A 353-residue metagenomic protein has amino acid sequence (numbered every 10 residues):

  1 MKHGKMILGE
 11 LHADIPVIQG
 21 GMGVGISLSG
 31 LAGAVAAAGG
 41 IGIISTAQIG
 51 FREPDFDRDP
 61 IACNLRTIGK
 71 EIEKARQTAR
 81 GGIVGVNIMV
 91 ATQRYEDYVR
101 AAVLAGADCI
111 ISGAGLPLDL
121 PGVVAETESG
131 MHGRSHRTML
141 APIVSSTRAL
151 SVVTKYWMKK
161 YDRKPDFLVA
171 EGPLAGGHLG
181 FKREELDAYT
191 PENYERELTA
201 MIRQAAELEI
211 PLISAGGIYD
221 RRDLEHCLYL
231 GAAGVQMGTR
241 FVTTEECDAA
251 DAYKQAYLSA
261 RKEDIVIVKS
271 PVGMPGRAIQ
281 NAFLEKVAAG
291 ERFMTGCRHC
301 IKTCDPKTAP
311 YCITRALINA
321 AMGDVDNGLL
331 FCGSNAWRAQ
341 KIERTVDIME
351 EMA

Functional and structural regions predicted by a protein language model:
M1-E207: Active-site entrance/lid segments in N-terminal catalytic domains of soluble metabolic enzymes
I18, L174-I213, Y219-A353: Conserved active-site-proximal phosphate/metal-binding subdomains
